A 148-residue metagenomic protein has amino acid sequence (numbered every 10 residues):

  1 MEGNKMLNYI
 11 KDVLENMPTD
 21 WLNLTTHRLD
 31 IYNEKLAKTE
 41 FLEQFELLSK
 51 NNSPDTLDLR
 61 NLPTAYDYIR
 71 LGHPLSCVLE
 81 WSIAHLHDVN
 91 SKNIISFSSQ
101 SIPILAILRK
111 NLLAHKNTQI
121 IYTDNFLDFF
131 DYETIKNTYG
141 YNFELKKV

Functional and structural regions predicted by a protein language model:
E2-L105, R109-V148: Conserved N-terminal alpha-helix of the aminotransferase class I/II PLP-enzyme fold
